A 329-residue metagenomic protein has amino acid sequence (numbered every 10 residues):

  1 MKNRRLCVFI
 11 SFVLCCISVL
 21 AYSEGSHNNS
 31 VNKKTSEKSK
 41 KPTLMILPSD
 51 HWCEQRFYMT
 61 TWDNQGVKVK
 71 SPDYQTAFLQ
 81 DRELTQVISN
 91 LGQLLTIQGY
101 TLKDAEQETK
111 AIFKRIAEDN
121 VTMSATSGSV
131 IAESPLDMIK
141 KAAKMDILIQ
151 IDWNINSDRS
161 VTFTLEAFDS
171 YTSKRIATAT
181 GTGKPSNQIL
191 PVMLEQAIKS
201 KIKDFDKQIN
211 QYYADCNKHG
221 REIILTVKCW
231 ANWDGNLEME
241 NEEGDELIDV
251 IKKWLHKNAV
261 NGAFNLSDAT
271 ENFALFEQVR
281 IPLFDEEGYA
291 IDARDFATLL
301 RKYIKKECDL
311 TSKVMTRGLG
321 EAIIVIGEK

Functional and structural regions predicted by a protein language model:
M1-H27: Bacterial Sec-dependent N-terminal signal peptides
E24-F57, R175-A263, R317-G318: C-terminal/domain-edge helix-coil "capping" segments
S39-K41, R82, Q86, N90 (+5 more regions): Extracytoplasmic
S49-W52, Q107-E108, S170-Y171, K228-N232 (+2 more regions): Solvent-exposed coil/turn segments that connect beta secondary-structure elements in extracytoplasmic/periplasmic
Y58-E133, K141, D245-F284, G288-K305: N-terminal segment of the mature soluble domain
Q107-T126, F168-I189: Short, flexible helix-coil linker/hinge segments at the edges of structured domains or between repeats
A143-N187, R317-K329: Amphipathic beta-strand/beta-sheet edge segments enriched in Tyr/Trp
F296-K329: A cross-taxonomic marker for long C-terminal extensions/tails that follow the last structured domain
